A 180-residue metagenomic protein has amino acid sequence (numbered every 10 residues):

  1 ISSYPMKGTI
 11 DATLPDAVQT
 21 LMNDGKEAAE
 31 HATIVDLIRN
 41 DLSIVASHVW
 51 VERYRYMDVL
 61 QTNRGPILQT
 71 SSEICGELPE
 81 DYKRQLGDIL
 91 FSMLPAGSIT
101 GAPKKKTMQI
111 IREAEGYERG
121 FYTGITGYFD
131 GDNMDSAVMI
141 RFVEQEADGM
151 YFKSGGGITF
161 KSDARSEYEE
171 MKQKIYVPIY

Functional and structural regions predicted by a protein language model:
I1-Y180: Extended alpha-helical targeting/anchoring segments, especially N-terminal organellar/secretory targeting helices
